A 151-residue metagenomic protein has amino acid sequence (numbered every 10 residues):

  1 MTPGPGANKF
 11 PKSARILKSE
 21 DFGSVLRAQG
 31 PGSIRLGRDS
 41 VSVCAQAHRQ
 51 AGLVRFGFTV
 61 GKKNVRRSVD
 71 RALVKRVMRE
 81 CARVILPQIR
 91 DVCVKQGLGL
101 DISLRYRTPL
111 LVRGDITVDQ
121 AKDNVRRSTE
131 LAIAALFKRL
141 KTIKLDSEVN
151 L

Functional and structural regions predicted by a protein language model:
M1-L151: Positively charged, solvent-exposed patches that mediate nucleic-acid binding
